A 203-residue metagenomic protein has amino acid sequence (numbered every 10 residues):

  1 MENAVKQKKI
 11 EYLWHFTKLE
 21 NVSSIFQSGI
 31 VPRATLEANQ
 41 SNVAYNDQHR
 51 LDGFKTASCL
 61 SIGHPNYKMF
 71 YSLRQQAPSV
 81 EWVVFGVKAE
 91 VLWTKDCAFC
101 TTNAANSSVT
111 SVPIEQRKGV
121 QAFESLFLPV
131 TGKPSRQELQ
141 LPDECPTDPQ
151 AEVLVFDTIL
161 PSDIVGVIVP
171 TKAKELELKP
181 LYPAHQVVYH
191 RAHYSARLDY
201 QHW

Functional and structural regions predicted by a protein language model:
M1-C59, N66-W203: Active-site-proximal loop/hinge segments that shape catalytic or ion-binding/gating pockets
